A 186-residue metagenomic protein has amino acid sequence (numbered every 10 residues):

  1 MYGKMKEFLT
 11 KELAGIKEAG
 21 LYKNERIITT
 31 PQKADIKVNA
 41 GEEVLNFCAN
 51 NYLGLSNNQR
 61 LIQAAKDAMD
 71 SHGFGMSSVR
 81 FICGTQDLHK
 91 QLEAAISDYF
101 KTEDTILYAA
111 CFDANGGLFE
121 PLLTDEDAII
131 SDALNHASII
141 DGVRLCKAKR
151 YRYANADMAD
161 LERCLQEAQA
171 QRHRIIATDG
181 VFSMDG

Functional and structural regions predicted by a protein language model:
M1-D98, E167: N-terminal glycine-rich, Lys/His-bearing helix-loop that initiates the first secondary-structure elements of many
N46, D104-A109, S131-D132, R152 (+1 more regions): General beta-strand structural signal in soluble alpha/beta enzymes
N51, Y151, N155-G186: Active-site phosphate-binding strand-loop segment of PLP-dependent enzymes
V79-C83, A94-G117: Short loop-beta-helix segment that forms the pyridoxal 5′-phosphate
F112-A114, H136, A156-D160: Short acidic loop-to-helix transition motifs that present clustered carboxylates
L118-A137: Conserved PLP-anchoring active-site segment centered on the Schiff-base-forming lysine
D125, L145-K147: Short, structured coil segments at secondary-structure junctions
